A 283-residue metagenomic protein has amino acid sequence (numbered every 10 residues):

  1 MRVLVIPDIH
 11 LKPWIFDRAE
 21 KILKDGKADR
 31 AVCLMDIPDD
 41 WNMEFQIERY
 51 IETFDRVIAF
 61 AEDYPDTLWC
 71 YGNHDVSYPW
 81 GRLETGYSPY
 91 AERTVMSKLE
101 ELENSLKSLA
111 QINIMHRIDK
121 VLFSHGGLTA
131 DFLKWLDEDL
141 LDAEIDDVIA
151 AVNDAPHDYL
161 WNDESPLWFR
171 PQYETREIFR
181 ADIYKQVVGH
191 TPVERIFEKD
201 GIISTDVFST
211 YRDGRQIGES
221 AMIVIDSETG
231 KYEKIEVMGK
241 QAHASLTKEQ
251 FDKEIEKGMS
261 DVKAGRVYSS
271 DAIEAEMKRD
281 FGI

Functional and structural regions predicted by a protein language model:
M1-L4, H116-F123, K199-G201: Beta-strand-turn-beta hairpins that frame and shape the catalytic cleft of phosphate-ester-processing enzymes
V5-I6, Y71, F123-S124, V188 (+1 more regions): Short hydrophobic beta-strand that contains or immediately precedes a catalytic carboxylate
I6, L11-L99: Core catalytic region of metal-dependent phosphoesterases/phosphodiesterases, especially metallo-beta-lactamase-like
H10-D17, D39-N42, H74-G81, T129-D131 (+3 more regions): Active-site environment of divalent metal-dependent phosphoester hydrolases
K24-K27, E62-D63, R117, E177-D182 (+1 more regions): Flexible, charged surface loops at secondary-structure boundaries
Y90-K107, I112-A181: Active-site-proximal loop/helix segment associated with metal-binding centers of metalloenzymes
Q172-I235: Conserved beta-sheet core of the metallophosphoesterase superfamily
A242-I283: Small, basic N-terminal interaction modules of short regulatory proteins
